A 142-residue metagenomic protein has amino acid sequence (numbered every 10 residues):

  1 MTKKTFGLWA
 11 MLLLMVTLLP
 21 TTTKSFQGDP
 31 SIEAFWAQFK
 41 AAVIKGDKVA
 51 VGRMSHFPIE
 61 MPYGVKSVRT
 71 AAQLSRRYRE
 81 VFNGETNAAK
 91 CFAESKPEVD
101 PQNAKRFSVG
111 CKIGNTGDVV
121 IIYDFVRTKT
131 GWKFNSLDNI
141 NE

Functional and structural regions predicted by a protein language model:
M1-A10: Bacterial N-terminal signal peptides that target proteins for export
W9-T17: Bacterial N-terminal signal peptides
P20-I44: Short, low-complexity N-terminal intrinsically disordered segments enriched in polar/charged residues
F26-Q27, V68-R77: Internal interaction segment
K45-D47, T128: A short, structured loop/turn motif at beta-sheet edges
D47-P58: Short, well-ordered alpha-helical segments enriched in acidic and aromatic residues
E60-S67: A short gly/proline-enriched turn/hairpin at secondary-structure junctions
R77-E142: Exposed beta-sheet edge and beta->alpha loop/turn motif
